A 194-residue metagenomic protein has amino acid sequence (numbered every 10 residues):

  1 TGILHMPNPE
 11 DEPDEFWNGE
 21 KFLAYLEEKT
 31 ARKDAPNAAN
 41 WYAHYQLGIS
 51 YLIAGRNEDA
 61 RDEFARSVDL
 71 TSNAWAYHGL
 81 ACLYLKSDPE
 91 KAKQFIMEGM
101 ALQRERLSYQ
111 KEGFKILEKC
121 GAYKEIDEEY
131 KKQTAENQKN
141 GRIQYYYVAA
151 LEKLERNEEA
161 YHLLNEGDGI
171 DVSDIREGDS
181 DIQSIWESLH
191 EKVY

Functional and structural regions predicted by a protein language model:
F16-G19, N57, P89-E90, Y123 (+1 more regions): TPR-repeat structural position
L26-A31, F64, I96, Y130 (+1 more regions): Hydrophobic/aromatic packing residues within the alpha-helices of TPR/SEL1-like helical repeat arrays
N37-A38, T71-S72, R104, Q138 (+1 more regions): Short coil turns that delineate tetratricopeptide repeat
Y42-Q46, W75-L80, S108-K115, G141-Y146 (+1 more regions): Alpha-solenoid helical repeat scaffolds
A54, K86-S87, C120, L154: Structural motif corresponding to the intra-repeat A-B loop/turn of tetratricopeptide repeats
M97-E105, E152-D174: TPR/TPR-like (Sel1-like) alpha-helical repeat modules
